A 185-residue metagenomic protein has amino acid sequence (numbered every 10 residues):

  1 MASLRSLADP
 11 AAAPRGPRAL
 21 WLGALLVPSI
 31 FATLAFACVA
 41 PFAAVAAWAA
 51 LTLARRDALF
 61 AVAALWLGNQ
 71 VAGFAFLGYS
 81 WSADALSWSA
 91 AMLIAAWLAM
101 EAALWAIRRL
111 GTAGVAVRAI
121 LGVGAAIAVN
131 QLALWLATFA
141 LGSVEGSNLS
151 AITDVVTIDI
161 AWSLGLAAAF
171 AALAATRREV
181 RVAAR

Functional and structural regions predicted by a protein language model:
A2-F60: Hydrophobic transmembrane alpha-helices
L4-S6, W21-L25, Q70-V71, L77 (+1 more regions): Membrane-helix boundary/juxtamembrane interface motif
L25-L34, A64-L77, G124-L136: Aromatic-anchored segments of alpha-helical transmembrane domains
T33-V39, A64-W105: Interfacial aromatic-anchored transmembrane helix boundaries in multi-pass membrane proteins
A46-W48, S80-A90, E145-T157: Non-cytosolic membrane-interface motifs at loop->transmembrane helix junctions
R55-V62, V115, A119: Membrane-interfacial loop-to-transmembrane alpha-helix junctions, especially the N-terminal start
W105-R185: Membrane-embedded alpha-helical hairpins and interfacial helices in multi-pass inner-membrane proteins
